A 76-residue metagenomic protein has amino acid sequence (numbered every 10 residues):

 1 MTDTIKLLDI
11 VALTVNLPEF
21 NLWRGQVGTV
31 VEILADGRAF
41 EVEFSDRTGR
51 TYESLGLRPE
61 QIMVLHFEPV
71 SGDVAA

Functional and structural regions predicted by a protein language model:
T2-E68, D73: Basic/aromatic-rich interaction segments and small domains that mediate binding to polyanionic partners
A76: Predominantly soluble domains enriched in secretory-pathway, periplasmic, or organellar proteins
